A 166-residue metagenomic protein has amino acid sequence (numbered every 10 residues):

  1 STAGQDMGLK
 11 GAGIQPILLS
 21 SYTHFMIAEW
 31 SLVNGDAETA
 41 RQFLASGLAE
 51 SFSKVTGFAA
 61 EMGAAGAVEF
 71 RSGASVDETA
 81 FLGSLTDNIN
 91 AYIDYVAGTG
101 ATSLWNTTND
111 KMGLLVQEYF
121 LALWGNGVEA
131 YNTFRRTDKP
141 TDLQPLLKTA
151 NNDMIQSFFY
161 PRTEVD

Functional and structural regions predicted by a protein language model:
S1-D166: Acidic/polar-rich alpha-helix caps and helix-coil junctions
